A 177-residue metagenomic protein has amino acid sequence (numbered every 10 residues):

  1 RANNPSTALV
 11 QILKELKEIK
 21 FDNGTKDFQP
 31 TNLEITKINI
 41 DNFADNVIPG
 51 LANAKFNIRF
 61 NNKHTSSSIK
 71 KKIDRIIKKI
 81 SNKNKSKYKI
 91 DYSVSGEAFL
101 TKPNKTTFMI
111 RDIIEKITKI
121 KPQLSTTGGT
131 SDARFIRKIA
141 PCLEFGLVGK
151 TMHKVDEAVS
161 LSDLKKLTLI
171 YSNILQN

Functional and structural regions predicted by a protein language model:
R1-N177: Metal-dependent amide/peptide-bond hydrolase catalytic core, centered on the "pita-bread" metallohydrolase fold
